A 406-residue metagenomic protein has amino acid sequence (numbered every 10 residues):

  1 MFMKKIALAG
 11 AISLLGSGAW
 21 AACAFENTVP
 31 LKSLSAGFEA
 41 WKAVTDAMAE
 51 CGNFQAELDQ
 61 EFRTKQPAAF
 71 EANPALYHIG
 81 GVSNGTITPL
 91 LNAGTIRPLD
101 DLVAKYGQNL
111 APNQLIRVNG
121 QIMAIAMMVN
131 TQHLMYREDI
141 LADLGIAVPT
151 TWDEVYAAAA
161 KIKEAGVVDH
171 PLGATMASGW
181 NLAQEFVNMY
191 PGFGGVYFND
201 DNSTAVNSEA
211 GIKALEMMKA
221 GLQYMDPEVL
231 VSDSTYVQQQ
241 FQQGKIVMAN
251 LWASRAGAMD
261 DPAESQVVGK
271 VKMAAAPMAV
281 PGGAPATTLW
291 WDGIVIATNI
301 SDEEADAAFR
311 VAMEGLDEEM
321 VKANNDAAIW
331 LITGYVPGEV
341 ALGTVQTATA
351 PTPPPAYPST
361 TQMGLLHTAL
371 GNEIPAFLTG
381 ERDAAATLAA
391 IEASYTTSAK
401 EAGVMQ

Functional and structural regions predicted by a protein language model:
A7-A11, W20-T86, V148, L230 (+2 more regions): Conserved N-terminal structural module of periplasmic/extracytoplasmic solute-binding proteins
Q55, R117, T344-T397: C-terminal capping/gating helix-and-loop segments adjacent to ligand/active sites or protein-protein/ligand interfaces
A68, L76-H78, Y106-L141, H170 (+2 more regions): A structural signal for short loop-to-beta-strand junctions that line the ligand-binding cleft of periplasmic/secreted
S83-T131, A147, Y156, E185 (+1 more regions): Hinge/lid segment of periplasmic solute-binding proteins
R97-N113, P171-A177, F193-K213, P262-Q266 (+4 more regions): Short, solvent-exposed loop/beta-turn-alpha elements that line the ligand-binding surface or hinge of extracytoplasmic
M123, Q132, Y156-S203, I246: Extracytoplasmic/periplasmic solute-binding protein
A159, N202-L230: Glycine-centered hinge/linker elements that transmit conformational signals in sensory and ligand-binding systems
S254-V267, A279-N372, A402-Q406: C-terminal lobe and pocket-closing loops of periplasmic/extracytoplasmic Venus-flytrap solute-binding proteins
